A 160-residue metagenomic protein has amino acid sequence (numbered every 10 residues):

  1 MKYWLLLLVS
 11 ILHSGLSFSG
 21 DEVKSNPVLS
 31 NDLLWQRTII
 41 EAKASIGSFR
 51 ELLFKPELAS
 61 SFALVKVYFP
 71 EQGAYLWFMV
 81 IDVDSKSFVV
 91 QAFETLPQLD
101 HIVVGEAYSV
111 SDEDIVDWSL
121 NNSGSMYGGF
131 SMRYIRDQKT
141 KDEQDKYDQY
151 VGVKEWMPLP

Functional and structural regions predicted by a protein language model:
M1-W4: Positively charged n-region of N-terminal signal peptides that target proteins for export
L6-V9: Sec-dependent N-terminal signal peptides
L12-S14: N-terminal signal peptide c-region/cleavage motif recognized by signal peptidases
L16-W77, I81-P160: Mixed-charge, low-complexity intrinsically disordered regions
